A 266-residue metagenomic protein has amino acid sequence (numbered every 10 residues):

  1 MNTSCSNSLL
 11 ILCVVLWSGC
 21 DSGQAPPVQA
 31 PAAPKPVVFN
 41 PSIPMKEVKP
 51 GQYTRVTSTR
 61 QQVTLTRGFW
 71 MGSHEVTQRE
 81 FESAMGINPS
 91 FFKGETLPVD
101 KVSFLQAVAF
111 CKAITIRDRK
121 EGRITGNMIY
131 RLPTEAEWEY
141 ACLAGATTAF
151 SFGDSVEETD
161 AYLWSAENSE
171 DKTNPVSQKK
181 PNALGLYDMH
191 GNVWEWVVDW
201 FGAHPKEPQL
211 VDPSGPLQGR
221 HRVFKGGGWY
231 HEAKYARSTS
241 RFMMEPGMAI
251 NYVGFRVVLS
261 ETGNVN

Functional and structural regions predicted by a protein language model:
M1-L9: Bacterial N-terminal signal peptides that target proteins for export
W17-G19: C-terminal motif of bacterial Sec signal peptides marking the signal peptidase cleavage site
D21-G23: Bacterial signal peptide processing site
V37-S90, P98-L105, G191, E261: A short glycine-rich, aromatic-capped structural motif
Y53, G94-T159, W196: Short, well-ordered surface patches within globular domains
Q61-Q62, A146-T147, S169-K172, M189-N266: Surface-exposed recognition segments
S73-E75, E80, M85-N88, S103 (+9 more regions): Sec/Tat-exported extracytoplasmic proteins
T159-L186: A short, contiguous structural element within a folded domain that forms the immediate neighborhood of a functional site
